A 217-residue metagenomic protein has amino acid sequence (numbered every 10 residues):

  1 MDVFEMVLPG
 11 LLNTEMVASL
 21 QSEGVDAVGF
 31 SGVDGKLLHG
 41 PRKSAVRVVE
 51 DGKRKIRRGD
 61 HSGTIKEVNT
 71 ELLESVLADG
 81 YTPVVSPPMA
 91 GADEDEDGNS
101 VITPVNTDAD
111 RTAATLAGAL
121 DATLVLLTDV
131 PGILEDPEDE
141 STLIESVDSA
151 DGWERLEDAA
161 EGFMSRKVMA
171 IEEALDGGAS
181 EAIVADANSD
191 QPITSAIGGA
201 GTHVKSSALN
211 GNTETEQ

Functional and structural regions predicted by a protein language model:
M1: Active-site histidine-anchored catalytic micro-motif
M6-Q217: C-terminal catalytic "cap/lid" subdomain
